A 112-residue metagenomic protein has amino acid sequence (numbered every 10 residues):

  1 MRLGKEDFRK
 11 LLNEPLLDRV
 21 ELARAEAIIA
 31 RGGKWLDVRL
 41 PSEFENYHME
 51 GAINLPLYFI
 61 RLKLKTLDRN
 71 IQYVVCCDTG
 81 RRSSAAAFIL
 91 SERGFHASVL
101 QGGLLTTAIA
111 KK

Functional and structural regions predicted by a protein language model:
M1-K34, P41-Q72, D78-K112: Rhodanese-like catalytic fold shared by cysteine-dependent sulfurtransferases and DSP/PTP-type phosphatases
